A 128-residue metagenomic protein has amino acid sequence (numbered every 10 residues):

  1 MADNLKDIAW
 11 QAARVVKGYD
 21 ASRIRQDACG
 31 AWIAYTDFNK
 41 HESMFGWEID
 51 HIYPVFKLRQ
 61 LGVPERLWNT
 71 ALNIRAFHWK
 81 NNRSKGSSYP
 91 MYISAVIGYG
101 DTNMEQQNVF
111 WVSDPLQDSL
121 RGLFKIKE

Functional and structural regions predicted by a protein language model:
M1-H41: Short, charged surface segments at domain edges that flank catalytic/cofactor-binding sites
V15, R59, N82-S84: Acidic glycine-/aspartate-rich tracts in secreted/extracellular proteins
W32-D37, D101-N108: Short, mixed-charge aromatic SLiMs
N39-G62, I74-K80: Histidine-centered catalytic micro-motifs used for acid/base chemistry in nuclease and nucleotide-processing active
W68-T102: Short Cys/His-centered divalent metal-binding micro-motifs
N103-E128: Short Fe-S-cluster ligation motifs
